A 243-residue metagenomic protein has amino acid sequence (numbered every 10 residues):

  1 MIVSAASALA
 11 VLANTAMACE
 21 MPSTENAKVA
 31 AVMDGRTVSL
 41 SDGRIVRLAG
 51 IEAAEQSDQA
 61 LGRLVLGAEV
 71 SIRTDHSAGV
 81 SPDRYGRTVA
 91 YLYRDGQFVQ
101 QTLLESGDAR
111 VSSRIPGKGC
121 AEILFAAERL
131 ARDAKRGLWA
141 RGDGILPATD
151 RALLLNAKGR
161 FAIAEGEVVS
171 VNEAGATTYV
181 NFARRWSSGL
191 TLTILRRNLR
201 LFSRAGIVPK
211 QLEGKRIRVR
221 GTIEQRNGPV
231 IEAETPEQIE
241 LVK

Functional and structural regions predicted by a protein language model:
M1-I2, R132: Short amphipathic alpha-helical "recognition" segments used for binding
I2-N14: Bacterial N-terminal signal peptides
N14-K243: Small beta-barrel nucleic-acid-binding modules, primarily SNase/OB-fold domains and secondarily Tudor-like barrels
